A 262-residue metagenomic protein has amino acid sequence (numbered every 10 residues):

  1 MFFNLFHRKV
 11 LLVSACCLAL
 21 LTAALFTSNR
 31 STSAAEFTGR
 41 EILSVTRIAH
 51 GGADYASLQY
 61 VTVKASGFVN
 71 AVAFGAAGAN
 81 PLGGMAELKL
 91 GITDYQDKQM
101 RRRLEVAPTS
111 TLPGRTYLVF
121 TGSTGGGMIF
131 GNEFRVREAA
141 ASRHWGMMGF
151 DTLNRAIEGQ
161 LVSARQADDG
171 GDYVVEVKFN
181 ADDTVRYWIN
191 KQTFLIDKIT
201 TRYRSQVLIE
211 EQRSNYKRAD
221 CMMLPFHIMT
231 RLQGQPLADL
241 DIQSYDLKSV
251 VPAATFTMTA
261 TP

Functional and structural regions predicted by a protein language model:
F2-F6, L25-I42, K64-N70, D168 (+1 more regions): Non-transmembrane domains of secretory- and envelope-associated proteins
N4-S14: N-terminal Sec-pathway targeting helices
S14-A24: Bacterial N-terminal signal peptides
A35, G39-N132, L161: N-terminal mature ectodomain segment of secretory-pathway/periplasmic proteins
A35-S44, L112-G114, V119-R186, K191-T193 (+3 more regions): Flexible, processing/modification-adjacent segments and terminal tails in exported/periplasmic/extracellular proteins
S57-L58, A86, G91-L104, L118-G126 (+4 more regions): Short, solvent-exposed coil/turn segments at beta-strand boundaries
A65-G67, R102-T109, Y173-N180, K198-R202 (+1 more regions): Short beta-strand segments that buttress and anchor functional surface loops
G83-G91, L112-T116, N180-V185, L208-Q212 (+2 more regions): Short, surface-exposed coil-to-beta transition loops
